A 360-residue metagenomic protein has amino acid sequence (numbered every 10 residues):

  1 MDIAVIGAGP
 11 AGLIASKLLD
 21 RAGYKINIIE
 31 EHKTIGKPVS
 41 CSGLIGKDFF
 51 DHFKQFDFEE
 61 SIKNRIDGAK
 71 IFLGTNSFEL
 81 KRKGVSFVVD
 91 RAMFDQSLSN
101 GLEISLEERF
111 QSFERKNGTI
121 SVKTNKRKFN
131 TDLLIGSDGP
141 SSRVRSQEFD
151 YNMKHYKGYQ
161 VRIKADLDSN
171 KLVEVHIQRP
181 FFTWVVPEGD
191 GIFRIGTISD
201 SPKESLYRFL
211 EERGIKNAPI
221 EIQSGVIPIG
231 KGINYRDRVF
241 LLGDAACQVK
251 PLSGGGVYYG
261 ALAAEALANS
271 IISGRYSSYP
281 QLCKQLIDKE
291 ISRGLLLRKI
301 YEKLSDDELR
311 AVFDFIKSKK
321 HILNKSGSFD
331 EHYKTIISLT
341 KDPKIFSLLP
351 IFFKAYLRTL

Functional and structural regions predicted by a protein language model:
M1-A11: Beta1/beta-strand and adjacent pyrophosphate-binding region of the FAD-binding site in flavoprotein oxidoreductases
A8, D20-V39: Glycine-rich FAD pyrophosphate-binding loop
H32-K54: Conserved N-terminal glycine-rich FAD pyrophosphate-binding loop of Rossmann-like flavoproteins
D51-Q147, N152-G158: Conserved N-terminal helical subregion
R109-S112, D200-I271, S277-P280: FAD/FMN-dependent oxidoreductases across multiple families
P140-Y207: Conserved FAD-binding catalytic core of PHBH/FMO-like flavoproteins
N269-E308: Active-site-proximal substrate-binding core of FAD-dependent oxidoreductases
E308-L360: C-terminal auxiliary extensions adjacent to catalytic cores
